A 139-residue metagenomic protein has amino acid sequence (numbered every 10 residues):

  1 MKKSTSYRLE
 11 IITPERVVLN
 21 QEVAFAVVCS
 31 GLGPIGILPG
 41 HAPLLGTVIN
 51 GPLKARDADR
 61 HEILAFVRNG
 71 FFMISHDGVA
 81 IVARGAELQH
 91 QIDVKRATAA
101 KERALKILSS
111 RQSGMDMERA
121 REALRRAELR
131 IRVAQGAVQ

Functional and structural regions predicted by a protein language model:
M1, M73, M115-M117: Detector for methionine-enriched segments
M1-S6, V138-Q139: Short, charged, intrinsically disordered terminal tails
R8-T98, E102-R103: Compact, glycine-rich, soluble single-domain proteins
E87-Q139: Acidic/glycine-rich phosphate/pyrophosphate-binding loops and surrounding catalytic core that coordinate Mg2+
